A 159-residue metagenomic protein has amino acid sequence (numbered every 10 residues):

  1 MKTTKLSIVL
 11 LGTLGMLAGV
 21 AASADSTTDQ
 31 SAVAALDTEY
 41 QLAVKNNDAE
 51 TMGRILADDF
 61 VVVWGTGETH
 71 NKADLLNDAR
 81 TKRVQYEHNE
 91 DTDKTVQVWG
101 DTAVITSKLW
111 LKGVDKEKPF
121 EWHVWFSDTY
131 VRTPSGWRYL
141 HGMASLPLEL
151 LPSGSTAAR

Functional and structural regions predicted by a protein language model:
M1-L6: Positively charged n-region of N-terminal signal peptides that target proteins for export
I8-A18: Bacterial N-terminal signal peptides
G19-S23: Juxtamembrane cytosolic interface motif at the C-terminal end of transmembrane helices
A24-R159: A beta-strand edge to alpha-helix "cap/lid" segment located at domain peripheries
